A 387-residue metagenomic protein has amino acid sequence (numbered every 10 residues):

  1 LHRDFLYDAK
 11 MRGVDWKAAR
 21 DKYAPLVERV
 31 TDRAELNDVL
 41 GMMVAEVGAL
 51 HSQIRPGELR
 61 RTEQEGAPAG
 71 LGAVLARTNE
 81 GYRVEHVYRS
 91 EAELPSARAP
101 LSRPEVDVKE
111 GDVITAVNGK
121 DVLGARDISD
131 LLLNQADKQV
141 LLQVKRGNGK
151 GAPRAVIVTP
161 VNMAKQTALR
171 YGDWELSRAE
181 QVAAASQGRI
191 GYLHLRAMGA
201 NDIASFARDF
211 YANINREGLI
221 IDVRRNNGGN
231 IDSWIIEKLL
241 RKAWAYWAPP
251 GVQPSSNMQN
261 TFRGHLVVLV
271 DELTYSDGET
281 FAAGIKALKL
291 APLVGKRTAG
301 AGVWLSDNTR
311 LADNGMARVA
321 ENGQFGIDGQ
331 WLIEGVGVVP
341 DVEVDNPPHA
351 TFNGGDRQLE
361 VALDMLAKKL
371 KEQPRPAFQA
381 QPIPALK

Functional and structural regions predicted by a protein language model:
L1-Q53, R77-R83, E93, P376 (+1 more regions): Terminal targeting/pro-maturation regions of precursor/exported proteins
H2-Y7, M11, R83, E91-L101 (+4 more regions): Cleft-lining beta-strand/loop regions that shape enzyme active-site pockets
M43, L193, Q330, A362: A residue-level signal for conserved active-site and pocket-lining positions in enzyme catalytic cores
L50-S96: PDZ/PDZ-like peptide-tail recognition elements
K109-V113: Structural motif
A179-E180, T274-S276, A312-E343: Metal-dependent DNA phosphodiester-chemistry modules and their immediately adjacent helices/loops in DNA-processing
E343-A350: C-terminal or mid-to-C-terminal helical accessory/interaction module adjacent to the motor/catalytic core
V361, M365-K387: Gram-negative outer-membrane assembly/targeting C-terminal domains
